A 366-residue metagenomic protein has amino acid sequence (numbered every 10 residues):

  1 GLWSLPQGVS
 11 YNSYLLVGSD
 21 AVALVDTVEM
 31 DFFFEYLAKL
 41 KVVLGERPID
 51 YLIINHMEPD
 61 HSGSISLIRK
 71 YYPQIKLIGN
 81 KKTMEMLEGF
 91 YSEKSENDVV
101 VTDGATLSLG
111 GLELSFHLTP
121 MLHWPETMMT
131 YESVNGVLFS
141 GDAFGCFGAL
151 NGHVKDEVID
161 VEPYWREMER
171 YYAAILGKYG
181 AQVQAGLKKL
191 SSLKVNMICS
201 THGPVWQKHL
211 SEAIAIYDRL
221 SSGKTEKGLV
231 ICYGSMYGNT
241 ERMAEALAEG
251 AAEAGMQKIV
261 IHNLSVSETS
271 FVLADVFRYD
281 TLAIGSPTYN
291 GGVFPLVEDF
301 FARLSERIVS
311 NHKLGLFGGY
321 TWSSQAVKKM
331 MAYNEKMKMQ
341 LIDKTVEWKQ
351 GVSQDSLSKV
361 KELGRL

Functional and structural regions predicted by a protein language model:
G1-L44, M129-E132, G136-S140, T240: Conserved beta-strand hairpin/beta-sheet module of binuclear metal-dependent hydrolase folds, prominently
V25-T27, D50-M57, L77-N80, L138-G141 (+1 more regions): Active-site neighborhood of phospho(di)ester-bond hydrolases with catalytic His/Asp-centered motifs
D31-I78: Active-site metal-binding motif and surrounding structural segment of the metallo-beta-lactamase
S64, E268-V272: Short acidic active-site motifs
I78-T127, Q182-A185: Metallo-beta-lactamase
H123, T127, N135, A143-G177 (+1 more regions): Active-site-proximal loop/helix segment associated with metal-binding centers of metalloenzymes
L150, V154, D160-C199, G203-P204 (+2 more regions): FMN-binding flavodoxin-like domain, especially the glycine-rich phosphate-binding loop
H202-E226: Terminal amphipathic helices with adjacent charged low-complexity linkers/tails
